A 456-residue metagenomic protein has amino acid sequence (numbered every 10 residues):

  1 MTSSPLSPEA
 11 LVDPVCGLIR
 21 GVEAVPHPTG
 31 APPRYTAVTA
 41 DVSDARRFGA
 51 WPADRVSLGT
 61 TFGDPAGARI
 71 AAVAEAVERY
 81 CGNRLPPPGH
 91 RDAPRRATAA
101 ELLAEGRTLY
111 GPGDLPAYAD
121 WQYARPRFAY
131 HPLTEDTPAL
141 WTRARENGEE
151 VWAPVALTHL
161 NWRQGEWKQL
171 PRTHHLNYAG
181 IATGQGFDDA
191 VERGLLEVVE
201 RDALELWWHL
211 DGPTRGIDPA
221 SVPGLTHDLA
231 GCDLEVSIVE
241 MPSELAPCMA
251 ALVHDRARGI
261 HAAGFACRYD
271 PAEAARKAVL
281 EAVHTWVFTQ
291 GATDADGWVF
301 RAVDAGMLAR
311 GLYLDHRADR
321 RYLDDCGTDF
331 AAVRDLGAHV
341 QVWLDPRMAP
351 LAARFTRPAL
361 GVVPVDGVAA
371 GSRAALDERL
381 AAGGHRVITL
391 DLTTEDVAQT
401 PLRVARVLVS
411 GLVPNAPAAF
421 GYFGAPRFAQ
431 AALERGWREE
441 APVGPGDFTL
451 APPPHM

Functional and structural regions predicted by a protein language model:
M1-M456: Helix-biased "structured C-terminal domain" signature
